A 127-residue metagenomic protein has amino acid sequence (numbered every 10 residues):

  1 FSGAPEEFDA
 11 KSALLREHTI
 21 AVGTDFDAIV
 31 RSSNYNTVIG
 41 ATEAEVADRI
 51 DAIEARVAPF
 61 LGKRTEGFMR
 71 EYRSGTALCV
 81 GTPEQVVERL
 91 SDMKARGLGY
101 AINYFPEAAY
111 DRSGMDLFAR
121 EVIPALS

Functional and structural regions predicted by a protein language model:
F1-S127: Active-site-adjacent structural elements that line small-molecule/cofactor binding pockets in enzymes
